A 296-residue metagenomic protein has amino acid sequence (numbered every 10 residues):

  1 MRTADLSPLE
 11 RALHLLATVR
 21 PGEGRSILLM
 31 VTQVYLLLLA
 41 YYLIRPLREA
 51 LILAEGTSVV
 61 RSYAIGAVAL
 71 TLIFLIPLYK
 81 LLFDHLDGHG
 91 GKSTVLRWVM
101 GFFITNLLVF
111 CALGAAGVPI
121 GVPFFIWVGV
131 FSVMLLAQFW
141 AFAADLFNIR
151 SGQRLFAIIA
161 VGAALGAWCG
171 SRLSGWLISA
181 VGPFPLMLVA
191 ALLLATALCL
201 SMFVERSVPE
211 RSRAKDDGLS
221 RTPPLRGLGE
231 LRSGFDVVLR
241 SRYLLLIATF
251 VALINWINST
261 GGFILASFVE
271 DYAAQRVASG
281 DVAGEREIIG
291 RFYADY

Functional and structural regions predicted by a protein language model:
M1-V31, S58, S62, D84-T94 (+5 more regions): Intracellular loop-helix junctions on the cytosolic face of multi-pass helical membrane proteins
A17-L51, F125-V130, V238-G261: Pair of pore-lining "gating" transmembrane helices in MFS-fold secondary transporters
L36, A67, T71, W127 (+3 more regions): Small/hydrophobic positions within alpha-helical transmembrane segments of multi-pass membrane transporters
L47-L51, F139, T260-V269, A273: Hydrophobic/aromatic end-of-helix segments at the C-terminal termini of transmembrane alpha-helices
L47-R48, S132-N148: Intracellular juxtamembrane helix-capping segments at the cytosolic ends of symmetry-related transmembrane helices
E55-A69, V122, S151-V161, L188 (+2 more regions): Loop-to-transmembrane helix entry
Y63-F83, L165, C169-R172: Central cavity-lining transmembrane alpha-helices of secondary-active solute carriers, predominantly the Major
M100-V109, L193-A197: MFS 12-TM fold signature
